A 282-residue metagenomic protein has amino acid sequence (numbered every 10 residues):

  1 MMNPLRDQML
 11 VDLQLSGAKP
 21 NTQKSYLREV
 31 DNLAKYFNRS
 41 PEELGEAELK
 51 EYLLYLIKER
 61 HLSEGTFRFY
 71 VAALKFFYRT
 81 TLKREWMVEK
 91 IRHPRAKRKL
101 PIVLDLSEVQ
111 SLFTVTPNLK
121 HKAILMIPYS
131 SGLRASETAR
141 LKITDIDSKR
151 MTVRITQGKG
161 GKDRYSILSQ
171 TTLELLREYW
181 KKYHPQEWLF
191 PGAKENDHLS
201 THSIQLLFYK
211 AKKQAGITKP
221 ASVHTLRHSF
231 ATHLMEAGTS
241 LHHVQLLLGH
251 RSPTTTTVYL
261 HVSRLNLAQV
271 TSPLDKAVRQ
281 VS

Functional and structural regions predicted by a protein language model:
M1-S282: Conserved catalytic core of the tyrosine transesterase superfamily
